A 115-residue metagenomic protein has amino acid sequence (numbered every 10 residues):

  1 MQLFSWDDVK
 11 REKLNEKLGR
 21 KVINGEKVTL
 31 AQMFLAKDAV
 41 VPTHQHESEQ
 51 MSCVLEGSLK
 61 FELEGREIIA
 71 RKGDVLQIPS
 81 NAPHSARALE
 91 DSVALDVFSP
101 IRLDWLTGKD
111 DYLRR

Functional and structural regions predicted by a protein language model:
M1-K27, D110-R115: A short, N-terminal "cap"/entry segment at the start of jelly-roll beta-barrel domains of the cupin/DSBH fold
L14, K21-V22, M33, V41-H46 (+1 more regions): Short histidine-centered beta-strand/loop micro-motifs that create catalytic or ligand/metal-coordination sites
A31, L63, L95, L103-T107: Anionic, Ser/Thr-rich low-complexity intrinsically disordered regions
F34-A36, H46-F61: Short, conserved beta-strand element in jelly-roll/cupin
L55-E56, R71-K72, E90: A cytosolic small-molecule/anion-sensing beta-strand core signal
G65-S80: Short acidic-glycine-tyrosine-enriched beta hairpin
S80-D104: Ligand-binding loop in jelly-roll beta-barrel domains
